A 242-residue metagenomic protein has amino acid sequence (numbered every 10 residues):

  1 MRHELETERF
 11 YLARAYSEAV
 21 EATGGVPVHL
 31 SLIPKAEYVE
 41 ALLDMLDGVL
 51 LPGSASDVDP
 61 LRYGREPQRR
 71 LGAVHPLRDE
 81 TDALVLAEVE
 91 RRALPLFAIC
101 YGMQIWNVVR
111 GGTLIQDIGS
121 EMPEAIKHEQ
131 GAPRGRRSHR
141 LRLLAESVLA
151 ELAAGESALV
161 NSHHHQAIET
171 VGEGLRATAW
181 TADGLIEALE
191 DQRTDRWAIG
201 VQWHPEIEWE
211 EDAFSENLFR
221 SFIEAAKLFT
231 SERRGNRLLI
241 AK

Functional and structural regions predicted by a protein language model:
M1-F97, V108-V109, I115, G119-L159 (+3 more regions): N-terminal beta1-alpha1 cap of cysteine-dependent amidohydrolase-like domains
A98, M103: Glycine-rich beta-to-alpha active-site loop
I199-Q202: Active-site-proximal beta-strand elements of phosphoester/diester hydrolases
